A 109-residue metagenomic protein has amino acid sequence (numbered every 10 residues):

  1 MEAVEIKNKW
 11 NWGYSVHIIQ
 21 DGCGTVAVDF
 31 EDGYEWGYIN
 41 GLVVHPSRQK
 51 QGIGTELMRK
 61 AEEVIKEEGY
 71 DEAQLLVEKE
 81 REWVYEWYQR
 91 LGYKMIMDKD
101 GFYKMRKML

Functional and structural regions predicted by a protein language model:
M1-G41, H45, V64, D98-D100: Acetyl-CoA-dependent GNAT
Y34, G52, W83: Residues that form or flank phosphate/diphosphate-binding pockets in enzymes that use nucleotide phosphates
V44, K50-E63, R90: Conserved acetyl-CoA-binding loop-helix of GNAT-fold acetyltransferases
T55, E67, K79-M97: Conserved active-site alpha-helix within GNAT-family acetyltransferase domains
M58, I65-V77: Conserved GNAT acetyl-CoA-binding A-motif
L75-V84, G101-R106: Conserved beta-strand-loop-alpha-helix junction that forms the acyl-donor binding cleft
L109: Acyl-donor-binding surface of acyltransferase catalytic domains
